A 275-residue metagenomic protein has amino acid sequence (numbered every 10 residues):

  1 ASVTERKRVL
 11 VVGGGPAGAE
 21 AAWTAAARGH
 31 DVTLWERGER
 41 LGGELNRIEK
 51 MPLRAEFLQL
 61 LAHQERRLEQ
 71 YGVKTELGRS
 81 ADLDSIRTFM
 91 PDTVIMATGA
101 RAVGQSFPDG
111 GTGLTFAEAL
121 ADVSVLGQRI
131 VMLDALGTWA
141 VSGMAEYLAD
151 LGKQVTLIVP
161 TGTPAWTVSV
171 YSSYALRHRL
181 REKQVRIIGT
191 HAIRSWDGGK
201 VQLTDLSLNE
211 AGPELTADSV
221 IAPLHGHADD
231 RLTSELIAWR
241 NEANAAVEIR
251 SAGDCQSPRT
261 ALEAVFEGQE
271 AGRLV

Functional and structural regions predicted by a protein language model:
S2-L41, E76-M90, A97-V168, S207-V275: Rossmann-like dinucleotide/flavin-binding elements
G43-F89, V168-R194: N-terminal Rossmann-like dinucleotide/flavin-binding domain of flavoprotein oxidoreductases that bind FAD/FMN
M51-A55, G111, W196, V265-F266: Generic secondary-structure boundary signal with a strong preference for alpha-helix termini
R181, R186-G189, Q202, V220 (+1 more regions): Low-complexity, Gly/Pro
I193-R194, L206-L208: Short polar/acidic secondary-structure junctions
S195-W196, S251: Generic beta-strand structural signal
W196-G199, S219: Short, solvent-exposed coil/turn segments at beta-strand boundaries
G199-D205: Short polybasic amphipathic segments
